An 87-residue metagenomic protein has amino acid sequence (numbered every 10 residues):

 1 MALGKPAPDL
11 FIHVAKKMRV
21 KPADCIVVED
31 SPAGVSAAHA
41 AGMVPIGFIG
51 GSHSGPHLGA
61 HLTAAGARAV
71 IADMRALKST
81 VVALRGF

Functional and structural regions predicted by a protein language model:
M1-F87: Asp-based, Mg2+/Mn2+-dependent phosphohydrolase catalytic module
